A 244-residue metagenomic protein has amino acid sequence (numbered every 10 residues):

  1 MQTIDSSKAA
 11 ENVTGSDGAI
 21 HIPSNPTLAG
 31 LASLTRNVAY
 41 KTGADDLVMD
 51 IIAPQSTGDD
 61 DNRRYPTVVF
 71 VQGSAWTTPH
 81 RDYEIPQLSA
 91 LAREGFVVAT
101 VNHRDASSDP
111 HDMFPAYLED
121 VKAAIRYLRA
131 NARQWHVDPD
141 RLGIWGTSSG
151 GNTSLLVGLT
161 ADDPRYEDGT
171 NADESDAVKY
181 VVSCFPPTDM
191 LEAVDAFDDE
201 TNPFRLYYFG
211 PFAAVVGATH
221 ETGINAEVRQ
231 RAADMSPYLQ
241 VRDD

Functional and structural regions predicted by a protein language model:
Q2-D244: Alpha/beta-hydrolase superfamily serine-hydrolase fold, recognizing
